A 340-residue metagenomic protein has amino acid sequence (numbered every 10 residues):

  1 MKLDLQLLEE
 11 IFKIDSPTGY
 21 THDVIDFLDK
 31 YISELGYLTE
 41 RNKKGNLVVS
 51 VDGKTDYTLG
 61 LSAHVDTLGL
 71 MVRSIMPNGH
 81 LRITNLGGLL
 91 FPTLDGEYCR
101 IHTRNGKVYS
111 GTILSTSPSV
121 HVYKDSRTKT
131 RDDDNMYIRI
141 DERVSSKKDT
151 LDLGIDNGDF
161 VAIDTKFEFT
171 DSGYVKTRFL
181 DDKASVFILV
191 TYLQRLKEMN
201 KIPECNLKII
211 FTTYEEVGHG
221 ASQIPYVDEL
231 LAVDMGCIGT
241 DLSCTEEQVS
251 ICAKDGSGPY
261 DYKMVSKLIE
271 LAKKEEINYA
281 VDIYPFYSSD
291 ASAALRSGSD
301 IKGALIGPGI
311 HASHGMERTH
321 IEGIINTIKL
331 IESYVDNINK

Functional and structural regions predicted by a protein language model:
M1-K340: N-terminal hydrophobic/helix-forming segments and targeting peptides
